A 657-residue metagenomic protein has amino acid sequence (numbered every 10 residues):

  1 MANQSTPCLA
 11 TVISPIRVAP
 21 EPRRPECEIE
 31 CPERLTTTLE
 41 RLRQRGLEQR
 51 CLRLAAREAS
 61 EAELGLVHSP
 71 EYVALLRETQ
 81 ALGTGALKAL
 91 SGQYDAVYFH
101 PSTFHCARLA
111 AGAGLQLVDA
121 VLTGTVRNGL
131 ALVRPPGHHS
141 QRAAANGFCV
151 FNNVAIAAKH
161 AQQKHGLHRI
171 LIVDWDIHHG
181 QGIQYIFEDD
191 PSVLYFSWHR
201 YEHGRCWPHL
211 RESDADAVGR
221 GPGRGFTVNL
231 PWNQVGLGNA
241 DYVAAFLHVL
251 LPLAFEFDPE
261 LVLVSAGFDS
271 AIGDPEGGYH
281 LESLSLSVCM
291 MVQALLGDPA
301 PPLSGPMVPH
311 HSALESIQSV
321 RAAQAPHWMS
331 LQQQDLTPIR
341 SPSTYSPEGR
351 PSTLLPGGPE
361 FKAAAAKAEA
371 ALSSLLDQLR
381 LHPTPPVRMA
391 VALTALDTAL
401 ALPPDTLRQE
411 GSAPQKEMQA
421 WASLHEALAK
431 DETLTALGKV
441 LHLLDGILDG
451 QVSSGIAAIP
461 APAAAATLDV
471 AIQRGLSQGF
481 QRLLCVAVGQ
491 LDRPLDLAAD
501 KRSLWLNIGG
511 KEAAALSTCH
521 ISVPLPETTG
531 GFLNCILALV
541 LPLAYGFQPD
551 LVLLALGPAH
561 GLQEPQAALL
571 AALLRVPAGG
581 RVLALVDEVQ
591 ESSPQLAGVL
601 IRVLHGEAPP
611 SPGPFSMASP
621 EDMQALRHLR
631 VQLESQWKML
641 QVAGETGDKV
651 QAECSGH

Functional and structural regions predicted by a protein language model:
M1-H657: HDAC/HDAC-like amidohydrolase catalytic core signature
